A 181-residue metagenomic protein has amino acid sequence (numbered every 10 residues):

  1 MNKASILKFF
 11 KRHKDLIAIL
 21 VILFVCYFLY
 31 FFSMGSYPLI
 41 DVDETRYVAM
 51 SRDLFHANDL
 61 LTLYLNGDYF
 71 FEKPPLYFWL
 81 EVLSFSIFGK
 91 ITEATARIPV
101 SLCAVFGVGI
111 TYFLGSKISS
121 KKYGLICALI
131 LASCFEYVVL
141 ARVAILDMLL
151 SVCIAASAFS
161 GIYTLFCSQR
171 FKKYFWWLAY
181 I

Functional and structural regions predicted by a protein language model:
N2-I181: Membrane-integral, polyisoprenol-dependent glycosyltransferases of the GT-C/oligosaccharyltransferase superfamily
